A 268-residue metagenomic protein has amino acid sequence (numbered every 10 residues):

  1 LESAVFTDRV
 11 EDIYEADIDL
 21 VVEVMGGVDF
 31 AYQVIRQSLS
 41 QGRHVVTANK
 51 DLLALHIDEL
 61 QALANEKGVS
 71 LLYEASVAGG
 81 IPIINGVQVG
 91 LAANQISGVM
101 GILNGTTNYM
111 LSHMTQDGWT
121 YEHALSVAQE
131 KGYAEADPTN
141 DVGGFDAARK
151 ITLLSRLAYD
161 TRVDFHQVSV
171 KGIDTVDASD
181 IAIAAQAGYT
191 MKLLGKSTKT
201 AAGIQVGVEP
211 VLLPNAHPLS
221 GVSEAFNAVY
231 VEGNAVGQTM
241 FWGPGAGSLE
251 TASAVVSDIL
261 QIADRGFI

Functional and structural regions predicted by a protein language model:
L1-S40: N-terminal glycine-/serine-/threonine-rich beta1-alpha1-beta2 phosphate-ribose binding loop of Rossmann-like
F6-T7, V22-E23, V45-A48, L71-A75 (+3 more regions): General beta-strand structural signal in soluble alpha/beta enzymes
D8, A16, L55, A78 (+9 more regions): Conserved active-site and cofactor/substrate-binding residues in soluble primary-metabolism enzymes
M25-Q41, A48-V89: Rossmann-fold NAD(P)-binding glycine/threonine-rich loop
N65-A134, T139-D146, L153: Rossmann-like NAD(P)H-binding beta-loop-alpha module
H123-G221, F226-A228: Substrate-binding/catalytic subdomain of NAD(P)-dependent oxidoreductase enzymes
H217-I268: ATP-dependent carboxylate/acyl-activation modules
